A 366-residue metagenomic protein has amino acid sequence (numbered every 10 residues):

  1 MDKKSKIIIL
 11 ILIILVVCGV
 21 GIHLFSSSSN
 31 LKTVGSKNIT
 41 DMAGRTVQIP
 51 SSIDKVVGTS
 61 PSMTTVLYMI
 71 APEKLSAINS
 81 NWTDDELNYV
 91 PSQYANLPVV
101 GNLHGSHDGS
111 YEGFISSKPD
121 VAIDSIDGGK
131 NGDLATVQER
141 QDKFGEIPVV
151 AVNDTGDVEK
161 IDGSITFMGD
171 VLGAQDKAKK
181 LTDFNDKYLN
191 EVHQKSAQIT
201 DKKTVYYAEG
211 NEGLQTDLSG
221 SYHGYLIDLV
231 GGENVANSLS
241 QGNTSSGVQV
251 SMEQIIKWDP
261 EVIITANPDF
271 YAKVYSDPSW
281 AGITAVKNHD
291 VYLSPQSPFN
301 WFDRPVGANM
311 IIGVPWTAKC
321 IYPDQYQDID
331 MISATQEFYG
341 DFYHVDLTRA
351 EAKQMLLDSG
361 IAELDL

Functional and structural regions predicted by a protein language model:
K3-T65, A174-A208, Y326-L366: Bacterial Sec-exported substrate-binding components of ABC uptake systems
M42-G44, L97-E112, S240-M252: Short helix-initiation/N-cap motifs at beta->coil->alpha
V57-T59, S76-N79, V121-S125, P148-N153 (+5 more regions): Structural recognition of the beta-strand scaffold that forms the well-ordered cores of secreted hydrolase catalytic
G58, M63-S117, V121-D133, G232-V235: A short, structured surface patch at a secondary-structure boundary
S62-T65, N81-D84, V121-A122, D127-N131 (+7 more regions): Solvent-exposed loop/turn segments at secondary-structure junctions within structured extracellular/periplasmic domains
D84, L103-H104, T216, G220-S246: Alpha-helical, coiled-coil/dimerization segments enriched in small aliphatic residues
N102, G109, G156-D170, Y271-L366: Structured C-terminal subdomain patch of bacterial secreted/periplasmic proteins
D228-L229, V235-N237, T244-F270: Ligand-binding pocket segment of bilobal, Venus flytrap-like solute-binding proteins
